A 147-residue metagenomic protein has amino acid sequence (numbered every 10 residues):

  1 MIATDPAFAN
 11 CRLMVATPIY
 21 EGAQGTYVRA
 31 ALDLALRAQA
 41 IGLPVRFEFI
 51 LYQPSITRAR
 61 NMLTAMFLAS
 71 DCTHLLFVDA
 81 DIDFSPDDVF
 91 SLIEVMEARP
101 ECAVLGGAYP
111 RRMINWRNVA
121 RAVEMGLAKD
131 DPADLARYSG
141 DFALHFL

Functional and structural regions predicted by a protein language model:
M1-P54: N-proximal low-complexity "stem/linker" segments adjacent to membrane-targeting elements
Y20-G22, I82, P110-R112: Residue-level marker for beta-strand->alpha-helix junctions and adjacent short loops that shape enzyme
A30-D33, M62, S91: Alpha-helical elements of Rossmann-like donor-binding domains used by nucleotide-donor carbohydrate transfer enzymes
I56-R60: Conserved donor sugar-nucleotide recognition element shared by glycan-biosynthetic enzymes
N61-H74: Active-site nucleotide-sugar/metal-binding loop of Leloir-type enzymes
C72-D83: Short beta-strand-to-loop acidic/aromatic patch adjacent to the donor-nucleotide binding site
S85-L147: Conserved catalytic core of nucleotide-sugar-dependent glycosyltransferases
